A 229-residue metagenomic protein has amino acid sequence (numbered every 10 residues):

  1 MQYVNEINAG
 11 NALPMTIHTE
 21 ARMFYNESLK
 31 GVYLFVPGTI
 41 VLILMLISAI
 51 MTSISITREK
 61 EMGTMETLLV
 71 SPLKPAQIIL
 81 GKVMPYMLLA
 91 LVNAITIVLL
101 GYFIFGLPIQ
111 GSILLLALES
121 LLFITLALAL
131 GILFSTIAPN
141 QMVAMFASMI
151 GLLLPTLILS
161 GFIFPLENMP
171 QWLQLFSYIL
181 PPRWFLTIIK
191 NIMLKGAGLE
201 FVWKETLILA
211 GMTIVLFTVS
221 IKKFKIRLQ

Functional and structural regions predicted by a protein language model:
M1-M51: Transport-system extracytoplasmic interface segments
Y25-S28, P108, L157-V215: Membrane-interfacial helix-loop-helix junctions in multi-pass membrane proteins
V41-M45, S53, T57, L88 (+8 more regions): Residue-level hotspots within pore-lining transmembrane alpha-helices of multi-pass secondary transporters
L42-T64, I132, T136: A hydrophobic alpha-helix feature that marks transmembrane segments and, especially, their cytosolic C-terminal ends
S53, T57-R58, S71, G101-I109 (+4 more regions): Short helix-capping/hinge motifs at transmembrane helix termini and TM-loop junctions
I54-M87: Helix-loop-helix units of permease transmembrane domains in multi-pass membrane transporters, especially ABC
S55, L133, M193, A210-Q229: Junction motif at the cytosolic side of a transmembrane helix
P75-S148, L154, E200-T206, F217-T218: Alpha-helical transmembrane segments and their short interhelical loops
